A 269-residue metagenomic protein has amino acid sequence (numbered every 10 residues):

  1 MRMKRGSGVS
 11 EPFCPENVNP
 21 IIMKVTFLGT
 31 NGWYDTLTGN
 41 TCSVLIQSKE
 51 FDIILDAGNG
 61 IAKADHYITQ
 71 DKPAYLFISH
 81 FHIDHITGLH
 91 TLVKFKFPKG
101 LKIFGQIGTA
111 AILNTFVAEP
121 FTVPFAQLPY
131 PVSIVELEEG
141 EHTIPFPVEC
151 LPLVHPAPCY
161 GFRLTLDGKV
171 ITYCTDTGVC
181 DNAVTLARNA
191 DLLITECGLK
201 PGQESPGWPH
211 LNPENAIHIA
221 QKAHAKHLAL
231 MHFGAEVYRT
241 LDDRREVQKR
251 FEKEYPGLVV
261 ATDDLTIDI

Functional and structural regions predicted by a protein language model:
M1-M3: Methionine residue identity
R5-G8: Residue-identity detector for glycine
F13-C174, G178-C180, D242-I269: Binuclear metal-dependent hydrolase catalytic cores
V179-I267: Cap/insert and terminal regions of metallo-dependent hydrolase folds
